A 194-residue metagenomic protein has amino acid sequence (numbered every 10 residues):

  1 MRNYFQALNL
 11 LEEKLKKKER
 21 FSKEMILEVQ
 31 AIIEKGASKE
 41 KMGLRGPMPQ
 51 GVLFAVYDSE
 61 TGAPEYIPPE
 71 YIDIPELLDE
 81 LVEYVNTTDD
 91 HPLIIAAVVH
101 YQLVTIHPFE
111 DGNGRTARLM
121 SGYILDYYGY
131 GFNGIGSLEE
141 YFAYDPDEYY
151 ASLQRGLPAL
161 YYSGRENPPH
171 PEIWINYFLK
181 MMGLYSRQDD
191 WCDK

Functional and structural regions predicted by a protein language model:
M1-K194: FIC/Doc superfamily catalytic core
